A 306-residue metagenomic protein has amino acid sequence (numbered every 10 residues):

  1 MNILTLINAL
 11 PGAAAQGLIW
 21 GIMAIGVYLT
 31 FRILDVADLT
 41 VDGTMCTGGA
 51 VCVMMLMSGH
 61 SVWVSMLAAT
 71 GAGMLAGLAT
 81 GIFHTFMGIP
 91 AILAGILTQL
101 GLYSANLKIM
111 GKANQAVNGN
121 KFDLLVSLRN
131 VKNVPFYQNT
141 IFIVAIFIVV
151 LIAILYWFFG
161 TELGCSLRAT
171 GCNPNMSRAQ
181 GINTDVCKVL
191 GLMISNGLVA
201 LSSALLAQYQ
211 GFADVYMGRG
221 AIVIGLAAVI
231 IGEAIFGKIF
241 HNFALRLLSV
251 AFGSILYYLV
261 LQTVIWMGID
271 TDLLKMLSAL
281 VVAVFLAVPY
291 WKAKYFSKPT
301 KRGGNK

Functional and structural regions predicted by a protein language model:
M1-M23, V51, G59-V64, V126 (+1 more regions): Membrane-interfacial amphipathic/re-entrant helices at transmembrane-helix boundaries
V27, H60-L100, A105, I148-V149 (+2 more regions): Alpha-helical transmembrane segments within multi-pass membrane transporters and channels
F31-F86, N133-V134, I239, W266: Membrane-embedded helix boundary and interhelical linker motif in transport proteins
R32-A37, L78-K121, F212-V215, A227-L248: Short loop segments and helix-boundary regions at transmembrane helix junctions of multi-pass inner-membrane proteins
A76, Y137-G218, I222: Helix-loop-helix "hairpin" substructures at the membrane interface of multi-pass membrane proteins
A91, G95-G160, L190, D214-V215 (+2 more regions): Transmembrane helix-bundle core of multi-pass membrane transporters and related energy-transducing complexes
C172-A179, N183-V186, L245-L248, V260-K306: Cytosolic-side transmembrane-helix boundaries in multi-pass membrane proteins
V199-S203, Y209-K275: Transmembrane alpha-helical segments in multi-pass inner-membrane proteins
